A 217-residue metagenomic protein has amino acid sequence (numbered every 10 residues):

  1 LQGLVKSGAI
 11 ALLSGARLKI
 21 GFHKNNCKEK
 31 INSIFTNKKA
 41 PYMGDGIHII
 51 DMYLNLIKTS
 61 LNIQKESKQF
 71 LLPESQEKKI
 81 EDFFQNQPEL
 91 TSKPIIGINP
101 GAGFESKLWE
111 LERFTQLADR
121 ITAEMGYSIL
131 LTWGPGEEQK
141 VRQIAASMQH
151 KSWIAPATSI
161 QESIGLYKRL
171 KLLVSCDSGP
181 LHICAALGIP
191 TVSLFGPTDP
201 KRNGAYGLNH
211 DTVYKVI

Functional and structural regions predicted by a protein language model:
L1-I217: Catalytic machinery of carbohydrate-active enzymes, primarily nucleotide-sugar-dependent glycosyltransferases
